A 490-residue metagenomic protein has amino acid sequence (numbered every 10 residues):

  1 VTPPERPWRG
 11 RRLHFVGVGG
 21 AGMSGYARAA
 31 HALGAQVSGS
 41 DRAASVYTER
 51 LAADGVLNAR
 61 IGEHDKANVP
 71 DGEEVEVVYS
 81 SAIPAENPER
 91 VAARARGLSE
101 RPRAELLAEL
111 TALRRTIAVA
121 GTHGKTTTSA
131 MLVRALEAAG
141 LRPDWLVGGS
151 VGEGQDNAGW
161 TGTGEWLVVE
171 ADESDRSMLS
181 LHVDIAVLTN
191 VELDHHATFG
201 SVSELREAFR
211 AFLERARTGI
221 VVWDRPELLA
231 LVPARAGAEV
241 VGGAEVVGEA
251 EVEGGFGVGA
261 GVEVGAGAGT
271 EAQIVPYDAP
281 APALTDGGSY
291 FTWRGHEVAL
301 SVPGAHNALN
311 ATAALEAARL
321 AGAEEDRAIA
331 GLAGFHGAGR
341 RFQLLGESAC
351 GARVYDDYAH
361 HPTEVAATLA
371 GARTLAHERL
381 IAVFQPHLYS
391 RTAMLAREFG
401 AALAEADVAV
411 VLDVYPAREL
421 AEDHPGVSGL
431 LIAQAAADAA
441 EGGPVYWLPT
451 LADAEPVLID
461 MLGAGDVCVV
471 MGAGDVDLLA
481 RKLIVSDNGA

Functional and structural regions predicted by a protein language model:
P3-H14, G22, A29, L33 (+4 more regions): Nucleotide phosphate-binding/pyrophosphate-handling subdomain across enzymes that bind or process nucleotide phosphates
L13-V18, M471: Conserved N-terminal Rossmann-fold NAD(P)-binding element of oxidoreductases
F15, A29, R103-V151: Walker A (P-loop) phosphate-binding motif
A35-R42, G219-D224, I381-Q385, E405-R418: Short internal beta-strands
Q36-R50, P143: NAD(P)-binding Rossmann-fold cofactor-contacting core
T48-A52, V69-P102, A108, A112-R114 (+6 more regions): Acidic, Mg2+-coordinating active-site environments of NTP-dependent enzymes
A52-P70: Glycine-rich, highly charged phosphate/nucleotide-binding loops
D54, G400-A464: C-terminal helical cap/extension that packs against the catalytic core of soluble nucleotide-cofactor enzymes
